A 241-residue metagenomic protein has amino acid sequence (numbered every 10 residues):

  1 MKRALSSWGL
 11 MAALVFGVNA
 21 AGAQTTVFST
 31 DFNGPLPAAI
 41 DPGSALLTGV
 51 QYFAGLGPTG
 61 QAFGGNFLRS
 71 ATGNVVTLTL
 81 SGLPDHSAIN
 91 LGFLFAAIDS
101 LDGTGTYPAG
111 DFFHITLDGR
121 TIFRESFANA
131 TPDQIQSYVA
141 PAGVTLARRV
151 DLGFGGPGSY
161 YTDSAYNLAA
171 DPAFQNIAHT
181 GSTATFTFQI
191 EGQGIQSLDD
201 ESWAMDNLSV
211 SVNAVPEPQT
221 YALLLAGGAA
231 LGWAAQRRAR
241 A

Functional and structural regions predicted by a protein language model:
Q24-T48, I122-F127: Extracellular carbohydrate-recognition regions
T30-L36, Y138-N213: Terminal, low-complexity interaction segments
T48-T79, D199-D200: Surface-exposed, low-complexity/disordered Ser/Thr/Gly/Pro/Asn-rich loops and linkers
S70-H86, D111, L168-F174: Short beta-strands within extracellular/lumenal beta-sheet-rich domains
L83-G92, G181-T183: Extended extracellular/luminal ectodomain segments enriched in beta-structured repeat modules
A97-P108, G194-S197: Extended, low-complexity, turn-rich repeat/linker tracts enriched in Gly/Pro/Ser/Thr and Asp/Glu that occur
T104-F113, S202-W203: Short coil-to-beta strand junction motifs in C2/discoidin
E217-Q236: A short, hydrophobic C-terminal helix/tail in secreted or cell-surface proteins
